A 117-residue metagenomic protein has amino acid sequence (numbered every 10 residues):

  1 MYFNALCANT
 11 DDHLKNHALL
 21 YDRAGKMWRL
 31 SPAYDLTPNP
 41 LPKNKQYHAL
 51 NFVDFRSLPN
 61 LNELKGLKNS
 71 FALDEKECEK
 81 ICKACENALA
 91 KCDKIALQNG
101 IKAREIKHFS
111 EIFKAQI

Functional and structural regions predicted by a protein language model:
M1-L14, A18-I117: Anionic ligand-binding catalytic core segments
